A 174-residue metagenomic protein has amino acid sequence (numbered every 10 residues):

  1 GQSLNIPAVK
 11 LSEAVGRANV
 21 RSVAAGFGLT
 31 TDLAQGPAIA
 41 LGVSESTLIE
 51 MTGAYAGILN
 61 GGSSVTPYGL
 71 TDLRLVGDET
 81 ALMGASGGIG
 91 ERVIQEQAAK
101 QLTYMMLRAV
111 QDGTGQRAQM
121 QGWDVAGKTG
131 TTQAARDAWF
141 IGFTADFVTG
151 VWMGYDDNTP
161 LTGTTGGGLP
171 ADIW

Functional and structural regions predicted by a protein language model:
G1-A24: C-terminal domain-closing interface element
G1-Q2, I6, E45-I173: A penicillin-recognizing enzyme superfamily signal
A14, G26, G57, G61: Active-site catalytic microenvironments for nucleophilic, acid-base chemistry
G16-G53: Mid-domain, small-residue-enriched loop/turn segments at the edges of structured enzyme/sensor domains
